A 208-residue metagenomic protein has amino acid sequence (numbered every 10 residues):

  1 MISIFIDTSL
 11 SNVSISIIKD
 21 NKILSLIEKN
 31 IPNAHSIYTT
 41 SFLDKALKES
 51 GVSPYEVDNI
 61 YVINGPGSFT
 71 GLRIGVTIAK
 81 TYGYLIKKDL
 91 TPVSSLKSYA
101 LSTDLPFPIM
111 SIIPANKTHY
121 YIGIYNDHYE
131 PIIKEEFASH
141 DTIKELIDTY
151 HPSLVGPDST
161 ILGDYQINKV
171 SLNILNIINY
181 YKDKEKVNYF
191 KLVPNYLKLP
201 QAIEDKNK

Functional and structural regions predicted by a protein language model:
M1-K22, T91-K208: Oxyanion-binding and handling regions
M1-N64, F137: N-terminal beta-alpha supersecondary unit
N30-Y38, F69, R73, T77 (+1 more regions): Residues at secondary-structure transition points
Y38-S41, T77, S98, N176: Short amphipathic alpha-helical face segments that pack within enzyme cores and frequently flank/anchor catalytic
D44-K45, K80, N179-Y180: Short glycine/serine- and small hydrophobic-enriched flexible loop segments
N59-L90: DPxDG-like acidic metal-binding loop motif
